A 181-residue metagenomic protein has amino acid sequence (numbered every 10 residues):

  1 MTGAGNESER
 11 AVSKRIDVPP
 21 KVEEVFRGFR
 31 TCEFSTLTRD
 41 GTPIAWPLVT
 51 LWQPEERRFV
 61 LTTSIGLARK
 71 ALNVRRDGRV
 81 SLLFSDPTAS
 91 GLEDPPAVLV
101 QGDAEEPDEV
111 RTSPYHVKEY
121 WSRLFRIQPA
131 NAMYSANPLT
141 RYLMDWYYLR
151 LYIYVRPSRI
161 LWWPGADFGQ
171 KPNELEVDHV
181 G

Functional and structural regions predicted by a protein language model:
T2-I16, G91-G181: Charged, gly/pro-rich active-site loop segments
E7-T31, S35-T36: Short, conserved active-site entrance elements at the starts or edges of catalytic domains
G28-F29, R76-D77, L149: Structured helix-beta-strand junction loops
F29-G66, L72, S81-S85, P96: Short beta-strand segments
E56-R58, R79, D103, R159: Structural motif
S64-A68, G78-P87, A130-T140: Short acidic (Asp/Glu) patches
L67-R69, G169-Q170: Short, surface-exposed beta-strand-loop junctions and turns on beta-sheet-rich folds
N73-D77, A166: Residue-level signal for well-ordered alpha-helical positions
